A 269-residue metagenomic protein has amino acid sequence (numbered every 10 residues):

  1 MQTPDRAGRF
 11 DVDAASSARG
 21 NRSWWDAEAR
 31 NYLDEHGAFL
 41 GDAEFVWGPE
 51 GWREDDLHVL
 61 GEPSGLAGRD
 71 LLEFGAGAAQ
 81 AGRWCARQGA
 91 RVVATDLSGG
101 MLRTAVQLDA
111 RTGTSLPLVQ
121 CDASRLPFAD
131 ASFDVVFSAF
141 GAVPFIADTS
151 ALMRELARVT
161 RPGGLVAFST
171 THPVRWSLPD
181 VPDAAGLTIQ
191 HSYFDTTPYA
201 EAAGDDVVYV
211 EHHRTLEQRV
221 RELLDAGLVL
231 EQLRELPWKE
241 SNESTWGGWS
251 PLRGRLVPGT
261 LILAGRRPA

Functional and structural regions predicted by a protein language model:
Q2-A67, Q80, M101, L108: Conserved class I S-adenosyl-L-methionine
D70-R125: Class I SAM-dependent methyltransferase SAM/SAH-binding core
S124-V135: A short acidic, Gly/Pro-enriched loop at the edge of an enzyme's catalytic core that lines a small-molecule cofactor
D134-T149: A short SAM/SAH-binding and catalytic strip from SAM-dependent methyltransferases
S150-L165: A short glycine-rich, Lys/Arg-flanked "PGG" loop and its adjoining helix->strand segment in the class I
L165-Y199: Conserved class I S-adenosyl-L-methionine
T170-L178, A203-Q218: Acceptor-substrate binding/catalytic loop of class I
Y209-L233: Short alpha-helix
